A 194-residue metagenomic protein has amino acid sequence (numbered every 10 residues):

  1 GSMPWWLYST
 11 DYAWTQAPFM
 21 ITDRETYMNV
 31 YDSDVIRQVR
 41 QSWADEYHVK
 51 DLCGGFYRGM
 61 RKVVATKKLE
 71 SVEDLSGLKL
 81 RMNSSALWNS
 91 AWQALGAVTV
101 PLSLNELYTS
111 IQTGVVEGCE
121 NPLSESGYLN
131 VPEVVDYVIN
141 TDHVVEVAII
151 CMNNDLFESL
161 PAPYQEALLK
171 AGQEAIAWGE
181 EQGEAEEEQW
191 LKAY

Functional and structural regions predicted by a protein language model:
G1-Y27, V35-Y194: N-terminal secretory/targeting leader peptides
